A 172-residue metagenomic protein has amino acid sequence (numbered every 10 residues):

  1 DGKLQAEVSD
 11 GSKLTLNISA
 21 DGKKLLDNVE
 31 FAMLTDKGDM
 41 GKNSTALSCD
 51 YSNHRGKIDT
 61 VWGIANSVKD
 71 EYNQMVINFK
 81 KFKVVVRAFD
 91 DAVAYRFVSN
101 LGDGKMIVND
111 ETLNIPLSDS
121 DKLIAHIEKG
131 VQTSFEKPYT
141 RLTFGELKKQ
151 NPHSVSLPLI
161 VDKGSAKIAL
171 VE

Functional and structural regions predicted by a protein language model:
D1-E172: N-terminal accessory beta-strand-rich subdomains and adjacent acidic, glycine-rich linkers that precede catalytic cores
